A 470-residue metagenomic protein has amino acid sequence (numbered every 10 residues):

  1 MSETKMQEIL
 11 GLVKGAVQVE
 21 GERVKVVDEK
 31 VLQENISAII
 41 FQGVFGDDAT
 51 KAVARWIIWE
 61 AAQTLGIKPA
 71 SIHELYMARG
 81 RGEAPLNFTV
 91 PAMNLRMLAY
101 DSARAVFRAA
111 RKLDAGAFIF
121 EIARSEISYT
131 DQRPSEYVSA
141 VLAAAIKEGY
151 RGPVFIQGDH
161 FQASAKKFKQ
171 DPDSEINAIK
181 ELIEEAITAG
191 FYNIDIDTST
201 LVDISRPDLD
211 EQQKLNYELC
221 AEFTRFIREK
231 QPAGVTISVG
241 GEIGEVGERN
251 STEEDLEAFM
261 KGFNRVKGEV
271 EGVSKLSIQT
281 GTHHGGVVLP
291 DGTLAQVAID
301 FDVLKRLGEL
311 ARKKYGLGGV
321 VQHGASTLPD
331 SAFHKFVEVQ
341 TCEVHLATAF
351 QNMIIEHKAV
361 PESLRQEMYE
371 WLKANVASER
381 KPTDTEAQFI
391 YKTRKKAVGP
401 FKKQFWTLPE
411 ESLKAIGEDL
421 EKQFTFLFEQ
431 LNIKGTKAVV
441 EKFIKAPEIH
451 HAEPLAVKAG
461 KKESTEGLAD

Functional and structural regions predicted by a protein language model:
M1-G158, S164-K167, D171-E175, E181 (+3 more regions): Alpha/beta catalytic barrel-like cores
R104-A117, S135-S139, A143-R151, Q170-G316: Alpha/beta enzyme core
D159, V239, L276, H323 (+1 more regions): Conserved, mostly hydrophobic/aromatic
H160-F161, I243, G319-L328: Glycine-rich beta-to-alpha transition loops that act as phosphate-gripper elements at the mouths of alpha/beta enzyme
K167, V288-P290, P329-V339, I354-R365: Histidine/acidic-residue-rich catalytic or RNA/ligand-binding cores of hydrolases and nuclease-related proteins
D197-D203, V339-K358: Glycine-rich phosphate-binding active-site loops on the catalytic face of alpha/beta enzymes
T280-H284, S326-P329, F350-M353: Short, catalytically relevant binding-site loops at active-site mouths
V321-G324, P329-D330, H334-T348: Structured mid-domain segments that build the active-site/substrate or prosthetic-cofactor binding neighborhood
